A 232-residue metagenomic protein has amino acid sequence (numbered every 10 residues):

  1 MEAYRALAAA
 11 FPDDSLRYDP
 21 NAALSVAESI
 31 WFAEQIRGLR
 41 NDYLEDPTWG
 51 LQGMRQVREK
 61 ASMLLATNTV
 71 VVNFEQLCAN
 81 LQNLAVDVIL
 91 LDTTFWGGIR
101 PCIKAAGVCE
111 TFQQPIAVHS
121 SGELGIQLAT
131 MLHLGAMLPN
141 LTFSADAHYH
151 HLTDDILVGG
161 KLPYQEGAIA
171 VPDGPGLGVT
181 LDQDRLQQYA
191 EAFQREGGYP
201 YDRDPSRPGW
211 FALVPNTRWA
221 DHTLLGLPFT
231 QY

Functional and structural regions predicted by a protein language model:
M1-A61: Metal-dependent enolase-superfamily TIM-barrel catalytic cores that perform enediolate-based chemistry
A8-F11, R40, G135-P139, A190-F193: Structural signal for hydrophobic packing residues in well-ordered secondary-structure cores of soluble enzyme domains
L16, N21-R37, D42, A106 (+2 more regions): Short, charged N-terminal helix-start/capping segments
E34, R40, W49-A66, V71-G176 (+1 more regions): Shared catalytic-loop signature of beta/alpha-barrel
I156-Y232: C-terminal extensions of enzymes
